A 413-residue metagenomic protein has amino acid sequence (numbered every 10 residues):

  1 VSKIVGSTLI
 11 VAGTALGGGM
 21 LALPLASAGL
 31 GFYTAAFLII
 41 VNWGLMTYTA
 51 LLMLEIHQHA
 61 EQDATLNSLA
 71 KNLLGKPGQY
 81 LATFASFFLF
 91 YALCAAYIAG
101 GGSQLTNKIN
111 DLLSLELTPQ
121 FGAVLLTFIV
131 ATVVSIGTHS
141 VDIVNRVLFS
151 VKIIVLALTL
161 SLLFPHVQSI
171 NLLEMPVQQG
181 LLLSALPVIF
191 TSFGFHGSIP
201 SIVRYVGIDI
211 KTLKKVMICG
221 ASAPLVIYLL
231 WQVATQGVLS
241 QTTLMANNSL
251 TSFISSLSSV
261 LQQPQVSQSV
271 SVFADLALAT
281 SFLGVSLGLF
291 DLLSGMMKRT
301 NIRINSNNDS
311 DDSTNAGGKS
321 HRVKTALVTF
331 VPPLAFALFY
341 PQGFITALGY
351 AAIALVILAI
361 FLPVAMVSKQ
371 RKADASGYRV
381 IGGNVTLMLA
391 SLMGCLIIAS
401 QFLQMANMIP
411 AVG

Functional and structural regions predicted by a protein language model:
V1-L25, T47-L51, D63, L181 (+5 more regions): Membrane-interface "cap" regions at the ends of multi-pass membrane proteins
S2, G31-A35, I39, L52-L93 (+5 more regions): Transmembrane-helix boundary/entry motifs in multi-pass membrane transporters
T8-A15, T83-F84, K108-G137, K152-T159 (+5 more regions): Transmembrane alpha-helical segments of multi-pass small-molecule transport proteins
P24-E55, A223, V412-G413: Extracellular loop-to-transmembrane helix junctions
S103-Q104, L126-L148, Y205, A337-T346: Membrane-water interface regions at transmembrane-helix termini and the short interhelical loops of multi-pass membrane
L113-L126, G137-H139, R146-S259: Helix-loop-helix junctions that connect adjacent transmembrane segments in multi-pass membrane transporters
V155-T159, S281-G288, L292-L293, A326-P333 (+1 more regions): Hydrophobic alpha-helical segments of multi-pass membrane transport proteins
F339-G413: A generic transmembrane alpha-helix motif of multi-pass inner-membrane proteins
